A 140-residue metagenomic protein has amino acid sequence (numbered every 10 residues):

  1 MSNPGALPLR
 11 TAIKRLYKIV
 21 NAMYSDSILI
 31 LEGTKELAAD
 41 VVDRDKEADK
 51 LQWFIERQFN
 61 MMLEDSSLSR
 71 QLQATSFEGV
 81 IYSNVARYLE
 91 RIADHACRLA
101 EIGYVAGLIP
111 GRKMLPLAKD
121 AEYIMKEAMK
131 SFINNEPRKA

Functional and structural regions predicted by a protein language model:
M1-A140: Cytosolic, long alpha-helical scaffolding segments
